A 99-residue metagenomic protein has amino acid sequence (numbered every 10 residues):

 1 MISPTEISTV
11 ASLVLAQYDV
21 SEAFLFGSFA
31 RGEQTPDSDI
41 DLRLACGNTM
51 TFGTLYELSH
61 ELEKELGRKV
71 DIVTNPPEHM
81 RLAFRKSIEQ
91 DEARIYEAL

Functional and structural regions predicted by a protein language model:
M1-E22, R31-P36, G47-L99: Catalytic core of pol beta-like nucleotidyltransferases
D39-A45: Short glycine/proline- and charge-enriched loop/turn segments that cap or connect secondary-structure elements
